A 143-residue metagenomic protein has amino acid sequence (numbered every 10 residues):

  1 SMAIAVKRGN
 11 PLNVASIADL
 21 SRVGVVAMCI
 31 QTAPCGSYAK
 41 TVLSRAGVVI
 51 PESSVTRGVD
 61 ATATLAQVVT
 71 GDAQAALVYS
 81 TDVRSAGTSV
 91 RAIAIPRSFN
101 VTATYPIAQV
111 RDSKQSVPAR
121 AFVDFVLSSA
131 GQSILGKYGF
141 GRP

Functional and structural regions predicted by a protein language model:
M2-P143: Exported/periplasmic ABC-transporter solute-binding proteins
